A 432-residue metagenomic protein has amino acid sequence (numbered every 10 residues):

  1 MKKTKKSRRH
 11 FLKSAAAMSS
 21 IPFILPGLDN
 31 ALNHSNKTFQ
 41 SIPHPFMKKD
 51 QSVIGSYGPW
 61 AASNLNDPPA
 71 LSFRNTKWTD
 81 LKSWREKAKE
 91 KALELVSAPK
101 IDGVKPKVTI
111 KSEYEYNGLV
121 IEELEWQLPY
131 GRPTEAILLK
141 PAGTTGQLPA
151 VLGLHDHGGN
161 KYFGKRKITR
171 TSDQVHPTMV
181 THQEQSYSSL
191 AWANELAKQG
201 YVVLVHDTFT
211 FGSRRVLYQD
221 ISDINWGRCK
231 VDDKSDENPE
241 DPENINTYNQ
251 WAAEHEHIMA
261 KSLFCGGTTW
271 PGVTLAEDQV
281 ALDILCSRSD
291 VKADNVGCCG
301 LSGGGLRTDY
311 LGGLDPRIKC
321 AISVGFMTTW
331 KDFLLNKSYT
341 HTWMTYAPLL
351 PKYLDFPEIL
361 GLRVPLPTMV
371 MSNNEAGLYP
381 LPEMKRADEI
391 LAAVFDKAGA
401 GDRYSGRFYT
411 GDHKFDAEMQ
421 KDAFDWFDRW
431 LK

Functional and structural regions predicted by a protein language model:
K2-K3, F73: Helix-turn-helix/winged-helix DNA-binding modules
T4, H10-L32: N-terminal export signals
R8-R9, L366: Short, cationic motifs built from Arg/Lys/His that form the positively charged side of catalytic pockets
T38-I42, D50-A61, L81-W84, L95-K432: Ligand-binding pocket scaffold of soluble enzyme catalytic domains
A61-N75: Acidic/histidine-rich, surface-exposed loop or edge segments in extracytoplasmic proteins
L71-D80, W84-K87: N-terminal leader/propeptide and maturation segments of large enzyme subunits in energy/redox metabolism and hydrolases
